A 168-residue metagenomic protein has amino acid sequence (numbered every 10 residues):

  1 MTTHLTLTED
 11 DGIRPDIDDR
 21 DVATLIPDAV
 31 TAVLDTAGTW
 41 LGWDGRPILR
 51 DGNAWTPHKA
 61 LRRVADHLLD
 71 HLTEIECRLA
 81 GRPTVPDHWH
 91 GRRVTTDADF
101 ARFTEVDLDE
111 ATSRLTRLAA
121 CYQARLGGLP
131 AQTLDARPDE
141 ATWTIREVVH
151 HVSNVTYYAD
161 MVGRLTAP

Functional and structural regions predicted by a protein language model:
M1-P168: Aromatic-glycine hotspot motif
